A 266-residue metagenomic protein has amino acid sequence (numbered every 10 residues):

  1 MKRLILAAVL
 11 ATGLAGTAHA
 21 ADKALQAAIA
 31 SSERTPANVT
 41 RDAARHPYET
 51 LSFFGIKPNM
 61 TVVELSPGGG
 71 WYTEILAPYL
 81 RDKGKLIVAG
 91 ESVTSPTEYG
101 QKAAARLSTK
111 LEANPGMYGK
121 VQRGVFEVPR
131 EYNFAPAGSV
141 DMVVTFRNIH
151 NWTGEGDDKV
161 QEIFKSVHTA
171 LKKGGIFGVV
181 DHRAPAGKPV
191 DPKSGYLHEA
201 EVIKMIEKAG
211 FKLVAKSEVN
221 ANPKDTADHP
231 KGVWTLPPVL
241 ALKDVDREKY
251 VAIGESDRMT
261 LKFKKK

Functional and structural regions predicted by a protein language model:
K57-G68: Conserved class I S-adenosyl-L-methionine
A77-P78, K159-K173: A short glycine-rich, Lys/Arg-flanked "PGG" loop and its adjoining helix->strand segment in the class I
I87-A89, F164, G174-R183: Conserved beta-strand signature within the Rossmann-like core of class I S-adenosyl-L-methionine
Y99-Y132: S-adenosyl-L-methionine
V128-P129, N133, N151-S166: A short, conserved alpha-helix within the catalytic core of class I
Y132-V143: A short acidic, Gly/Pro-enriched loop at the edge of an enzyme's catalytic core that lines a small-molecule cofactor
V190-S217: Conserved Class I S-adenosyl-L-methionine
E248-K266: C-terminal lobe and adjacent flexible extensions of AdoMet/dcAdoMet transferase-like proteins
